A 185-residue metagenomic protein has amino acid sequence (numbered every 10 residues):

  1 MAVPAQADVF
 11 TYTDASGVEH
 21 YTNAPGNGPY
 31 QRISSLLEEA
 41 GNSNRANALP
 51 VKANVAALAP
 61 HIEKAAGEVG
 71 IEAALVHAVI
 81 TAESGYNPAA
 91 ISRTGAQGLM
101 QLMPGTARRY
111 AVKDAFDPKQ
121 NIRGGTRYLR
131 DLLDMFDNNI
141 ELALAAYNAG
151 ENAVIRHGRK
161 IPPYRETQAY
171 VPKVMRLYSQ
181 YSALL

Functional and structural regions predicted by a protein language model:
V3-A7: Sec/Tat signal peptide C-region and signal peptidase I cleavage site
V9-A24: Short N-terminal segments immediately surrounding and downstream of signal-peptide cleavage
P25, Y30-L185: Catalytic glycan-binding domains that act on GlcNAc-containing polysaccharides
